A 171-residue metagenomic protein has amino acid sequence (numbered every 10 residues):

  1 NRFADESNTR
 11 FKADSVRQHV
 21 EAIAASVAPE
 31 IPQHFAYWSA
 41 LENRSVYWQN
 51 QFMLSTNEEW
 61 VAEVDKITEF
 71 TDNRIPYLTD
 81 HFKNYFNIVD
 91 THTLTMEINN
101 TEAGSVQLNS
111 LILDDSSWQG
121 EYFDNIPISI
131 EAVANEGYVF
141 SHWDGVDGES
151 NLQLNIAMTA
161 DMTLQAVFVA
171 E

Functional and structural regions predicted by a protein language model:
N1-T95: Middle-to-C-terminal accessory/interaction subdomains
S55-E63, D144-D161: Short, surface-exposed beta-strand/turn "edge" patches of beta-sheet domains
N87-H92, L154-E171: Conserved "repeat-terminator" motif of extracellular CCP/Sushi domains
V89-T93, Y122-S129: Short coil/turn motif common to extracellular beta-sandwich-like domains
H92-N100, G104-V106, A166: A short, amphipathic beta-strand motif
L108-P127, S150-N155: Short, solvent-exposed S/T- and G/P-enriched segments that are highly enriched in secreted/extracellular and lumenal
D124, N135-E136, M158-A160: Surface-exposed loops/turns
P127-L152: Surface-exposed interfaces of beta-sheet-rich extracellular modules
